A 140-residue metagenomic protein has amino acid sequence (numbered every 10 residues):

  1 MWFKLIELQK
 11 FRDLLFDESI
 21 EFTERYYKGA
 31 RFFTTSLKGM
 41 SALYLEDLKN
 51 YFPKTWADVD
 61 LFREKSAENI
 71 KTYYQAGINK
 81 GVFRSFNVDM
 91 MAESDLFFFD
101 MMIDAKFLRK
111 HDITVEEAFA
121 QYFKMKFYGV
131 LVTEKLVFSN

Functional and structural regions predicted by a protein language model:
M1, Y44-L48, Y128-L131: An N-terminal domain-start capping segment
W2-Q9, Y27, R31, D60 (+3 more regions): Generic alpha-helical structural signal
F3-I6, K10-G39, A92-D95: Hydrophobic alpha-helical connector segments
L14-L15, M40, Y44-L48, K106-R109: Secondary-structure edge/capping motif, primarily at the C-terminal ends of alpha-helices and the immediately following
F16, I20, P53, A57-L61 (+2 more regions): Charge-dense, low-complexity intrinsically disordered segments
T23-K28, D60-R63, I78-S94, I113-E117 (+1 more regions): All-alpha amphipathic helical-bundle segments outside canonical DNA-binding/catalytic cores that form hydrophobic
T34-K71, I78-V82, M90: Short secondary-structure transition hinges
T35, E68, T72-K80, F97-F98 (+2 more regions): C-terminal peripheral helix-coil segments that are non-catalytic and often amphipathic
